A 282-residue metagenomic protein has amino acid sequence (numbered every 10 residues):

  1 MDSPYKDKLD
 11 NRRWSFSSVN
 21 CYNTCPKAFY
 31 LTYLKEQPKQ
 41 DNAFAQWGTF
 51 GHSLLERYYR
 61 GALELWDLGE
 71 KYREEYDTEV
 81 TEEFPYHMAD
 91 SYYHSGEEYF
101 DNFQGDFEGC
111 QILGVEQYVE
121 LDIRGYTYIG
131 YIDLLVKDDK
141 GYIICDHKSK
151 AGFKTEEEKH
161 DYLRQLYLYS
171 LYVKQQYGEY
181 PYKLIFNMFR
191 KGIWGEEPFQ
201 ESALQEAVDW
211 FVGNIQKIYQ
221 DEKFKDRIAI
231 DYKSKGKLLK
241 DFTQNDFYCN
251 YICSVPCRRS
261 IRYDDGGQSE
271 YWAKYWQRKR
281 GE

Functional and structural regions predicted by a protein language model:
D2-S17: Charged, compositionally biased N-terminal leader segments and the immediate start of the first structured element
L9, L171-E282: Metal-dependent nuclease catalytic regions and adjoining charged, substrate-binding loops involved in nucleic-acid end
S18-L63, E116, C249: Nuclease catalytic cores
N23-L31, G141-D146, Y219-Q220: Active-site-adjacent bridging/hinge elements
C25, G51-H52, L134, Y169 (+2 more regions): A residue-level signal for conserved active-site and pocket-lining positions in enzyme catalytic cores
A43, W47, Y92, Y162-Q165: Hydrophobic (often cysteine-bearing) scaffold residues that line and stabilize catalytic clefts of nucleotide/cofactor
L54-Y118: A non-catalytic, helix-rich entry segment at domain boundaries
C110-L113, Q117-Q216: Mg2+/Mn2+-dependent nuclease catalytic core
